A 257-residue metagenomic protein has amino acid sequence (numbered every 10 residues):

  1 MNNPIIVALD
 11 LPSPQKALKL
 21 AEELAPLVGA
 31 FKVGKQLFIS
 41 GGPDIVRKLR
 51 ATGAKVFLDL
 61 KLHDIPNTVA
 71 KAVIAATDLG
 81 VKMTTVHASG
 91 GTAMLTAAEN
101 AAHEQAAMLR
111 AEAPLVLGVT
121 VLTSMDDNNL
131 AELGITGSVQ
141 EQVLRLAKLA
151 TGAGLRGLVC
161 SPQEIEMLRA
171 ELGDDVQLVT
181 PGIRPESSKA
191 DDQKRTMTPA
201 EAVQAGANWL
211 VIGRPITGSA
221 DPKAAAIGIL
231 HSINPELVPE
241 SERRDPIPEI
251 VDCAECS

Functional and structural regions predicted by a protein language model:
N2, T68-R156, S161-E164, E171-D175 (+1 more regions): Conserved anion-binding
N3-L9, F31-V33, V56-L60, T84-V86 (+4 more regions): Hydrophobic faces of well-ordered beta-strands that scaffold small-molecule active sites in alpha/beta enzyme cores
A8-P12, G34-F38, H63-I65, S89 (+4 more regions): Active-site beta-loop-alpha junctions enriched in small/polar residues
P26, T52, L79, A153 (+1 more regions): Structural motif
N67-A76, E166, A190-A207: Catalytic cores of alpha/beta
V81-T92, G182-P185, D192-R195, P199-A225: Glycine-rich phosphate-binding active-site loops on the catalytic face of alpha/beta enzymes
L95-Q105, I216-P239: C-terminal helical cap(s) of enzyme catalytic domains, especially alpha/beta-barrels
